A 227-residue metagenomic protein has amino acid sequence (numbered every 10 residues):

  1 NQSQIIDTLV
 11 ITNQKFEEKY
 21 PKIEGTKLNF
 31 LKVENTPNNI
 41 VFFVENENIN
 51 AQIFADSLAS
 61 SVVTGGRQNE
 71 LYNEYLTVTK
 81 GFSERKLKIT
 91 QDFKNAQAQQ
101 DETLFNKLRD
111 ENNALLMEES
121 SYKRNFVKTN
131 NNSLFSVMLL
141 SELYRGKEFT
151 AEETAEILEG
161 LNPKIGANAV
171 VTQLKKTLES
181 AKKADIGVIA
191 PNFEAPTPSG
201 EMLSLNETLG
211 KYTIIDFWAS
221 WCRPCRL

Functional and structural regions predicted by a protein language model:
N1-S121: A non-transmembrane, solvent-exposed segment enriched in polar/low-complexity residues
N113-N131, F149-E153: Amphipathic alpha-helical coiled-coil segments
E119, F126, L143, L161-N162: Alpha-helical solenoid scaffolds that mediate protein-protein interactions, centered on TPR/SEL1-like repeats but also
T129-S133, K164-T172: Short solvent-exposed coil/turn linkers within tandem alpha-helical repeat scaffolds
N131-L143: Amphipathic alpha-helical repeat scaffolds of TPR domains
A151-N162, I189-A195: Alpha-helical repeat scaffolds
T172-L205: N-terminal "domain-start" segment that seeds a small globular fold
L209-L227: Conserved redox-active cysteine motifs that mediate thiol-disulfide chemistry, especially di-cysteine Cys-X(1-2)-Cys
